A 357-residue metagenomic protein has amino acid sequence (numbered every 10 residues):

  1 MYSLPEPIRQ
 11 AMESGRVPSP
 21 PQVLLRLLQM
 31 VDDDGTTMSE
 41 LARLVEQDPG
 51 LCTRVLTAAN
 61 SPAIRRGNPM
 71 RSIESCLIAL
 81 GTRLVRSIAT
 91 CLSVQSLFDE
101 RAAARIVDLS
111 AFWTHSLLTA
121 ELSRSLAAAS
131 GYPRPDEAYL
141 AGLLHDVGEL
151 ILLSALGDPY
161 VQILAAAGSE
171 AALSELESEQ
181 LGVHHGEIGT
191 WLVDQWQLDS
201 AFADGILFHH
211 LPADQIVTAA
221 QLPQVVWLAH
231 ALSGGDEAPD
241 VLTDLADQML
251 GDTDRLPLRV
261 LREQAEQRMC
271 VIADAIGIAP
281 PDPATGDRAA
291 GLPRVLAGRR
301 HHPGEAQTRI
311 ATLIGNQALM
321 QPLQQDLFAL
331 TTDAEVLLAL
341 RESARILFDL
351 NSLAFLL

Functional and structural regions predicted by a protein language model:
M1-L164, G168, A172-P239: Conserved alpha-helical "signature site" that marks functionally important helical segments or helix/loop junctions
S39, R43, T308, T332-E335 (+1 more regions): Extended, heptad-repeat alpha-helical coiled-coil/oligomerization scaffolds
R134, A329-L357: Helix-loop-beta substructure at the N-terminus of cytosolic sensory domains that couple signal/ligand detection
E179, L192, W196, G251 (+3 more regions): Hydrophobic alpha-helical scaffolding
V241-P303: N-terminal membrane insertion elements
T285-L330: Signal-transmission linkers at sensory-effector interfaces
